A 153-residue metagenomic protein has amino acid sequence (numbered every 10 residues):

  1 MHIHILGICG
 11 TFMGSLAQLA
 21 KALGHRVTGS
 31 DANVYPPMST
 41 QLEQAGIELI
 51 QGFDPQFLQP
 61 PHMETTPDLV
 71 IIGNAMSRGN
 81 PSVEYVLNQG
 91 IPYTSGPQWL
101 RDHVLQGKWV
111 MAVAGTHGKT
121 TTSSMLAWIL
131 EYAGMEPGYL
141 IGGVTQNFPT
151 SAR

Functional and structural regions predicted by a protein language model:
M1-I50, T65-V70, N88-I91, S124: ATP-dependent carboxylate-amine ligase
L19-A22, E43, F57-H62, N74-R153: Phosphate-binding loop of NTP-binding sites
Q51-Q56: A short, well-structured beta->alpha microelement
